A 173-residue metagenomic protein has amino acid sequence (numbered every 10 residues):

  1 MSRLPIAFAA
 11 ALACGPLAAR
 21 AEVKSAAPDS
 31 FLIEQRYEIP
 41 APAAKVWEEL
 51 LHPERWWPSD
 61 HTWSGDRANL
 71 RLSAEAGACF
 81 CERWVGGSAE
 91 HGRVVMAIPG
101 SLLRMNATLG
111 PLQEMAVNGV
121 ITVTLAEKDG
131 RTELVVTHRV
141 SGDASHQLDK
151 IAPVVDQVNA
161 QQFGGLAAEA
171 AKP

Functional and structural regions predicted by a protein language model:
M1-A7: Bacterial N-terminal signal peptides that target proteins for export
A7-G15: Bacterial N-terminal signal peptides
A19-R67: Hydrophobic ligand-binding cavity/cleft-lining segments
E22, R71, V85-G130, R139-S141: Hydrophobic-ligand binding "helix-grip"
S30-E38, R67-N69, C79, A89 (+3 more regions): Intrinsic-disorder/low-complexity, polar/charged segments enriched in Ser/Thr/Lys/Arg/Asp/Glu/Gln
V46-W47, F80, V94, M105 (+3 more regions): Hydrophobic pocket/interface hotspot
P53-H91: Short beta-edge strand/loop motif at the mouth of beta-sheet-based domains
E133, V140-P173: A conserved amphipathic terminal alpha-helix motif
